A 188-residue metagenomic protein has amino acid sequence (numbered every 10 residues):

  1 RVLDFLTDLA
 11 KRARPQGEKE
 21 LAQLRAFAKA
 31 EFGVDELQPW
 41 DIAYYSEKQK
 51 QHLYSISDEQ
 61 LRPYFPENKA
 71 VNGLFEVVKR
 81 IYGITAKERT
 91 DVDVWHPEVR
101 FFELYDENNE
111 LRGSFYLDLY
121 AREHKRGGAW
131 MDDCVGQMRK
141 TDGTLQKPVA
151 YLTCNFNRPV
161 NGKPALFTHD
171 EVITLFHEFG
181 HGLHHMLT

Functional and structural regions predicted by a protein language model:
R1-N155: Active-site-proximal, well-structured secondary-structure segments within enzyme catalytic domains
R62-P66, K163-T168: Extended, non-catalytic structural segments that build the interaction scaffolds of large macromolecular assemblies
V78, R158, P164-T188: Active-site recognition of the HExxH zinc-binding catalytic motif
